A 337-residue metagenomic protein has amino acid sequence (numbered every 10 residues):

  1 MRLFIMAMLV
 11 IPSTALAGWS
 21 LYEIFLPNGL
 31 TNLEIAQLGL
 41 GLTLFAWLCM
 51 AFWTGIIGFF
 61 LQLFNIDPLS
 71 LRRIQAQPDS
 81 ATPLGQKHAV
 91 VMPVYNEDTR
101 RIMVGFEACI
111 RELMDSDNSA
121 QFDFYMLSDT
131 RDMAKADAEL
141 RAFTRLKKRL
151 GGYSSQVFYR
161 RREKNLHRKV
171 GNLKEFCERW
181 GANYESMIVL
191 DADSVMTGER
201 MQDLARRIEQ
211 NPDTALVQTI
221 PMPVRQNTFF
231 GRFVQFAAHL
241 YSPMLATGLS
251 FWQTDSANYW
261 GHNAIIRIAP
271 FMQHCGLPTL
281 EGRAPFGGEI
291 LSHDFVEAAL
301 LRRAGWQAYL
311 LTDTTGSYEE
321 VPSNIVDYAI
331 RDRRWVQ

Functional and structural regions predicted by a protein language model:
M1-T82: N-terminal membrane-anchoring/stem segments of glycan-assembly enzymes
W53-I56, F60-Q337: Internal catalytic domains of large membrane-associated glycosyltransferases
